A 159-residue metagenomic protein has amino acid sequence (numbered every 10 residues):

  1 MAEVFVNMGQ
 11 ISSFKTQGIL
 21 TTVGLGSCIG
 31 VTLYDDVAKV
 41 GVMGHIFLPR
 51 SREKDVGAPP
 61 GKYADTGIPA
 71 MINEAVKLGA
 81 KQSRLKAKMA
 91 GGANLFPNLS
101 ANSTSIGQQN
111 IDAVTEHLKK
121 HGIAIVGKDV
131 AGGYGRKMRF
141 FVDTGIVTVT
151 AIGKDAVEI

Functional and structural regions predicted by a protein language model:
M1-T22: N-terminal amphipathic/basic leader segments beginning at the initiator methionine
N7-S12, N94-L95, K137-V147: Glycine-rich anion-binding loops of enzyme active sites
T21-L78: Conserved mixed alpha/beta catalytic, RNA-binding, or beta-rich assembly cores of soluble enzyme, regulatory
A38, K62-T66, A70, A80 (+4 more regions): Conserved active-site and cofactor/substrate-binding residues in soluble primary-metabolism enzymes
F47-R52, G91-L95, A131-G133: Acidic, glycine-rich active-site loops and adjacent beta-strand->loop/helix elements that engage anionic groups
S83-G91: Short glycine-rich phosphate-binding loop at a beta-alpha junction
N94-G107: Phosphate/ribose-phosphate-bearing ligand recognition and processing surfaces, centered on ADP-ribose/NAD(+/P+) systems
I106-I159: Divalent-metal-activated hydrolytic enzyme cores
